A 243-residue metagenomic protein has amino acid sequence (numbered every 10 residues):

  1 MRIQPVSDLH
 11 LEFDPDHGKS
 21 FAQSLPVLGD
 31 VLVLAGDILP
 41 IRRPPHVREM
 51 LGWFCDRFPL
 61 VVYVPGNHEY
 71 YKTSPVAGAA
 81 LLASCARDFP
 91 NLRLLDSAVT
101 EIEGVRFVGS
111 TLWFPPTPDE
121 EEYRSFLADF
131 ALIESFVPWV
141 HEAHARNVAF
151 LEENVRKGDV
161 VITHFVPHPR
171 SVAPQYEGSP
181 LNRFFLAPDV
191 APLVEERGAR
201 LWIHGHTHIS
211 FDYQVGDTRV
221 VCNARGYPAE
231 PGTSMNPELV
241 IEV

Functional and structural regions predicted by a protein language model:
M1-Q4, V99-G109, G158, Q214-R219: Beta-strand-turn-beta hairpins that frame and shape the catalytic cleft of phosphate-ester-processing enzymes
M1-Y63, Y70-A77: N-terminal active-site segment of His-dependent metallophosphoesterases
P5-S7, L32-D37, V62-N67, R93-S97 (+3 more regions): Active-site neighborhood of phospho(di)ester-bond hydrolases with catalytic His/Asp-centered motifs
H10-D16, P40-R43, H68-G78, V99-E101 (+4 more regions): Active-site environment of divalent metal-dependent phosphoester hydrolases
H46-G52, A77-L81, G178-A187: Charged helix-capping and loop-helix junction motifs
T73-L95: Glycine/small-residue-rich loop that forms an oxyanion/phosphate-binding "nest" at active or ligand-binding sites
T100-E101, A173, S179-L201, H208-V243: Binuclear metal-dependent phosphoesterase catalytic core
V108-P180: Active-site-proximal loop/helix segment associated with metal-binding centers of metalloenzymes
